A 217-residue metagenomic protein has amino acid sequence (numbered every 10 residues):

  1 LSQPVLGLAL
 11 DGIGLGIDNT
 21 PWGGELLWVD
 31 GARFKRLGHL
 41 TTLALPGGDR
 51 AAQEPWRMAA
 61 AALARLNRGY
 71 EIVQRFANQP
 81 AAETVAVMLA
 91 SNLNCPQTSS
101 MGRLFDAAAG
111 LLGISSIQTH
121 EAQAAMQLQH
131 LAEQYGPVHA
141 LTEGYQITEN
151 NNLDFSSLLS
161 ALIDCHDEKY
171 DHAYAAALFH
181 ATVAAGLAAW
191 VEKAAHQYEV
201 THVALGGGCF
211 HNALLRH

Functional and structural regions predicted by a protein language model:
L1-V73, A90, C95-S99, F105-L111 (+2 more regions): Active-site histidine-anchored catalytic micro-motif
S2-V5, Y198-H202: Short coil/turn segments at beta-strand junctions that form active-site/ligand-binding loops
G47, A175, G207: Conserved short-loop catalytic and cofactor-binding motifs
A64-T201, L214-H217: A contiguous, well-structured pocket-lining segment that forms one wall/lid of small-molecule binding clefts in soluble
A204-H211: Glycine-rich loop motifs involved in handling phospho/adenylate chemistry
